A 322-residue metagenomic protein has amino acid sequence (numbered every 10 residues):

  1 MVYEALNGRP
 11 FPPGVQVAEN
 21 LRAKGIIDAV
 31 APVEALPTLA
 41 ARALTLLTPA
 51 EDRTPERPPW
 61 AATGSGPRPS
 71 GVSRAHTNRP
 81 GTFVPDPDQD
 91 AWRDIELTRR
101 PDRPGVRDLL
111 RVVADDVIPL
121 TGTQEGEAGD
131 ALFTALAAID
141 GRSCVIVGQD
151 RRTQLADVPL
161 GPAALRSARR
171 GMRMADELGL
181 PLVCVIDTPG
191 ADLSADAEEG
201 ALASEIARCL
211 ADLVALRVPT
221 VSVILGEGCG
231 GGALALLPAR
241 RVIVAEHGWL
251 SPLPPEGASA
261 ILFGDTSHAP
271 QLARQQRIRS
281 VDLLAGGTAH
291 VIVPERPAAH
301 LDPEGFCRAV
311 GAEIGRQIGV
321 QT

Functional and structural regions predicted by a protein language model:
M1-R53, P67-P69, I186-Q321: Conserved catalytic cores of soluble enzyme domains, especially glycine-rich substrate-binding beta-alpha loops
F11, V15, G81-W92, V112 (+8 more regions): Amphipathic, alpha-helical segments enriched in basic
P37-C144, G148-A156, E304-T322: Intrinsically disordered, low-complexity segments enriched in small/flexible residues
A135-V214, T220-V223, G230: Cleft-lining beta-strand/loop regions that shape enzyme active-site pockets
